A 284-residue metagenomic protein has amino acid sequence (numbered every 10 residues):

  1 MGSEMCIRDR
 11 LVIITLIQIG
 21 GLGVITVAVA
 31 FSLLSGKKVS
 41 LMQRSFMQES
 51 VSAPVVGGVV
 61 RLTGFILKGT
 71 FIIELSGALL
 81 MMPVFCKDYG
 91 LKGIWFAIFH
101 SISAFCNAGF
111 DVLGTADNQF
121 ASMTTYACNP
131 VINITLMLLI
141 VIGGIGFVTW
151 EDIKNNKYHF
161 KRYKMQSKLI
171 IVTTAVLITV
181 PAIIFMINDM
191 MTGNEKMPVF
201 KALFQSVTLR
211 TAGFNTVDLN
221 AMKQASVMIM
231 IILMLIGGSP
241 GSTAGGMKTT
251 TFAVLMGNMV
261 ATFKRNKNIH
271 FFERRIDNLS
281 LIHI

Functional and structural regions predicted by a protein language model:
M1-I282: Membrane-proximal intracellular helices of multi-pass ion channels
